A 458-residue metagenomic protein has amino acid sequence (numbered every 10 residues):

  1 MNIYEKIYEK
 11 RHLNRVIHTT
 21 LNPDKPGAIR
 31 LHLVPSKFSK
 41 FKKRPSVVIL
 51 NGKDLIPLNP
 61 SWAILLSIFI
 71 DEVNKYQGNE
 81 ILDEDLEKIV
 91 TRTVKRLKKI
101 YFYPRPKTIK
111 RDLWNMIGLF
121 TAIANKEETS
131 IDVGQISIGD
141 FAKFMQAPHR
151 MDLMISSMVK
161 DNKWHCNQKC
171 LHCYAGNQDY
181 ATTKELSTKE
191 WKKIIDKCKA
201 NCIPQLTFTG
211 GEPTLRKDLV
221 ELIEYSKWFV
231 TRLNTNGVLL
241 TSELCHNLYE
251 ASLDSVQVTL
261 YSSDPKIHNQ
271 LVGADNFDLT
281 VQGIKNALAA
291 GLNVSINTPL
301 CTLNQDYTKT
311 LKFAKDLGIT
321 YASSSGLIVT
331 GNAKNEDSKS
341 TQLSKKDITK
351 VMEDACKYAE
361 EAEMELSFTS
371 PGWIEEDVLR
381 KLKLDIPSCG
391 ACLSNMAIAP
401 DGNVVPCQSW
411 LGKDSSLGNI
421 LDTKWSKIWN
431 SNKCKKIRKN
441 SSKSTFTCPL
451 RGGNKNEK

Functional and structural regions predicted by a protein language model:
M1-V73, A142-F144: Acidic, low-complexity/disordered tracts enriched in E/D and polar residues
N2-Y8, H18, A28-H32, D254 (+5 more regions): Radical SAM enzyme [4Fe-4S]-AdoMet core and its adjacent flexible, acidic and glycine-rich loops/tails across
Y4, Y8-L13, I17, D24 (+2 more regions): Flexible mid-to-C-terminal extensions adjoining Fe-S/redox cofactors in radical SAM and related proteins
P57-R150: Long, charge-rich, low-complexity alpha-helical segments
T108-N115, L119-S255: Conserved alpha-helical substructure of the radical SAM core
T129-R150, T369-V378, S416-K436: Short, charged low-complexity linear segments at domain edges
V159, C166, C170-C173, C389-C392 (+2 more regions): Short cysteine clusters
A200-C202, E224-T231, A289-L292, D316-T320 (+1 more regions): Short glycine/proline-enriched coil/turn segments at helix->beta-strand junctions
